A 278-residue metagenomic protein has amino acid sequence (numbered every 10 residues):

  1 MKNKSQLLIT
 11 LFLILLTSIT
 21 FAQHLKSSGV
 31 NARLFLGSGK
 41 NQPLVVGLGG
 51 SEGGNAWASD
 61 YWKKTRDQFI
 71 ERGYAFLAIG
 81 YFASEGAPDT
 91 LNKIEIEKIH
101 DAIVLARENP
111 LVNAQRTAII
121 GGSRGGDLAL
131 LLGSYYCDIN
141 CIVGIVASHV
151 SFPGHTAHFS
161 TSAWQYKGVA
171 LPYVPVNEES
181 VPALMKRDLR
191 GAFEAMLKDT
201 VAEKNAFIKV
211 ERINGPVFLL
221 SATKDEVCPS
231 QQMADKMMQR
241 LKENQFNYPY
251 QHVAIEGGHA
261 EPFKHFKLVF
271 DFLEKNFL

Functional and structural regions predicted by a protein language model:
F21-P43: N-terminal cap/lid segment of alpha/beta-hydrolase-fold proteins
L25-K26, G53-D60, D101-L171, D199: Primarily recognizes the serine-hydrolase "nucleophile elbow" in alpha/beta-hydrolase and SGNH/GDSL folds
N41-E52: Short beta-strand element of the alpha/beta-hydrolase
S59-L77: Short amphipathic alpha-helix adjacent to the substrate-entry channel of hydrolases
T65, Y81-A114: Catalytic nucleophile-loop/oxyanion-hole region of alpha/beta-hydrolase and closely related hydrolase-like folds
D89, Q232-L278: C-terminal catalytic histidine-bearing segment of alpha/beta-hydrolase fold enzymes
V146-K209, K264-K267: The alpha/beta-hydrolase serine catalytic core
I213, L219-S221, D225: Short beta-strand/loop motif that positions the catalytic acidic residue of the alpha/beta-hydrolase fold
